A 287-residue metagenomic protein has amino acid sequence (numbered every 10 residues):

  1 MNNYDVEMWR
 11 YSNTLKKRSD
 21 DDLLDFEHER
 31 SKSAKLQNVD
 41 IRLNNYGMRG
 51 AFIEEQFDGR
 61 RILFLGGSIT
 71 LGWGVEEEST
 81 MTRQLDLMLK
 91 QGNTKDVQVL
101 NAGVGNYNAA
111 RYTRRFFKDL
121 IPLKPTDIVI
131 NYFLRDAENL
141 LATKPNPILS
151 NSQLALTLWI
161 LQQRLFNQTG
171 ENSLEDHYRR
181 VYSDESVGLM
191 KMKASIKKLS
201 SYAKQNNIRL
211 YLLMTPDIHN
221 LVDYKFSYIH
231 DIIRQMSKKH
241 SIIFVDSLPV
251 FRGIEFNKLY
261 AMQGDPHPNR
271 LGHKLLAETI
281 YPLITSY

Functional and structural regions predicted by a protein language model:
M1-M88, G92, R252-E255, Q263: Membrane/wall-proximal cationic-aromatic binding patches
K35, D40, Q56, R61-L63 (+1 more regions): Conserved SGNH/GDSL esterase-like catalytic core that processes O-acyl groups on lipids and polysaccharides
V75-T80, N106-A110, S186-K193, Y224-S227 (+1 more regions): Soluble non-cytosolic domains of exported or imported proteins
R83, L87, A110, R114 (+9 more regions): Solvent-exposed, polar/charged alpha-helical surfaces in well-ordered, non-transmembrane soluble domains, broadly
I121-K124, N206, Y287: Glycine-rich phosphate-binding loop signature in dinucleotide/nucleotide-binding domains
F133-Q235, I242, S247-M262: Serine-dependent acyl-ester chemistry module
Q263-Y287: Histidine-centered active-site loop/cap adjacent to the catalytic His in serine esterases/O-acetyl transfer systems
